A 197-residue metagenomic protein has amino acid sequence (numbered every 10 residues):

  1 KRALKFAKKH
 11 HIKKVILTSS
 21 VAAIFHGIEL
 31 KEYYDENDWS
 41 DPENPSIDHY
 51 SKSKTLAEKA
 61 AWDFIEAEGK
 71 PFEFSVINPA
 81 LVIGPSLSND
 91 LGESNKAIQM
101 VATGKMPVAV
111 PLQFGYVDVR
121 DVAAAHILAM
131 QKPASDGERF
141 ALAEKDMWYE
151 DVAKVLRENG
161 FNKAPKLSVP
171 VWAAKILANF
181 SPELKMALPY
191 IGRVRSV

Functional and structural regions predicted by a protein language model:
K1-Y50: Conserved Rossmann-fold NAD(P)-dependent oxidoreductase catalytic core, especially the SDR/UDP-sugar
K9, N44-S75: Active-site Tyr-X1-5-Lys
A23-I24, V82-G84, V122: Conserved sequence/active-site signature of Rossmann-fold short-chain dehydrogenase/reductase
D41-S46, S88-N89, N95-V117, D121: A conserved pocket-lining segment of Rossmann-fold NAD(P)-dependent short-chain dehydrogenase/reductase
E68-F72, G84-A97, A129-F140: Glycine/proline-rich active-site loop of Rossmann-fold NAD(P)-dependent oxidoreductases
V76, V110-A123, R139, K145-D146: Conserved loop-to-helix N-cap of the C-terminal "lid" that shapes the substrate pocket in Rossmann-like
A125-A187: Mid/C-terminal beta-alpha module of Rossmann-like enzyme folds, strongest in SDR-family dehydrogenases/epimerases
